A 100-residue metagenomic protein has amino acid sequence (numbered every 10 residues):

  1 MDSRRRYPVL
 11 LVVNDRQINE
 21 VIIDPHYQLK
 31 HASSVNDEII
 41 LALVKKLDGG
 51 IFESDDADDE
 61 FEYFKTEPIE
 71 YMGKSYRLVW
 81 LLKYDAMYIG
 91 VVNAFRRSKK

Functional and structural regions predicted by a protein language model:
M1-K100: Ribonuclease/tRNase effector modules and their secretory precursors
